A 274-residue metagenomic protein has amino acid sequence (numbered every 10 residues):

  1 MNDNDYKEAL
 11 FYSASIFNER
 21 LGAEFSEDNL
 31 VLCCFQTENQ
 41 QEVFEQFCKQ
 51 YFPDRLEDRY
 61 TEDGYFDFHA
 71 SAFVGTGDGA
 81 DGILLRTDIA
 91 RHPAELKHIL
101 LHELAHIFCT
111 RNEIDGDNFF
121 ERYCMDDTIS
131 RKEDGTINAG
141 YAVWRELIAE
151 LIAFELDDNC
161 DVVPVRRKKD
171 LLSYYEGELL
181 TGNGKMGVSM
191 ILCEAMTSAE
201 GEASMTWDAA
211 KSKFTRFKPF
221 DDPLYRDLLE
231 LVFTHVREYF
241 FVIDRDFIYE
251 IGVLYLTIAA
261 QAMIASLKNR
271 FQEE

Functional and structural regions predicted by a protein language model:
M1-D78, I248-E274: A metal-dependent hydrolase signature that marks the N-terminal structural subdomain at the beginning of catalytic folds
E8, H102, V143-L147, L151: A structural signal for well-ordered alpha-helical segments within the folded catalytic domains of diverse enzymes
Y12, I16, I148-L156, L231 (+1 more regions): Amphipathic alpha-helical segments that form well-ordered structural scaffolds and often line/cohere around active
F52-L100, L104-R111: Active-site scaffold of zinc-dependent metalloenzymes
A94-E95, C109-W144: Post-HEXXH active-site segment of zinc metalloproteases
I107-D115, I152-N159: Active-site catalytic microenvironments for nucleophilic, acid-base chemistry
I152-G177: Short helix/loop segments within enzyme catalytic domains that coordinate or immediately flank catalytic cofactors
K169-E274: Pan-zinc metallopeptidase signature
